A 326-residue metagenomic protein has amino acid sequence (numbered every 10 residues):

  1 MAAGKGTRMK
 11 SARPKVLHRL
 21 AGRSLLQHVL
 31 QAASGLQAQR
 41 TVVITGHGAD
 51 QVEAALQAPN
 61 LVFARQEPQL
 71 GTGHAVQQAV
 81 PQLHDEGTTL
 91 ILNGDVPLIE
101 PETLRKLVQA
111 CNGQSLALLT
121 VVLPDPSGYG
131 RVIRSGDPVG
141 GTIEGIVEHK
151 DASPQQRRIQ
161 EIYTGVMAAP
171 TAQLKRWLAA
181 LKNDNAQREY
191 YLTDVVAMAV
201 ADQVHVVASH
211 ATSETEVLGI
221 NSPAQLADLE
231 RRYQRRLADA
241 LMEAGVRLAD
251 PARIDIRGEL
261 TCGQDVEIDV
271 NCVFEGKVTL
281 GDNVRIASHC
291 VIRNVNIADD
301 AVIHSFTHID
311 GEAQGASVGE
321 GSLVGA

Functional and structural regions predicted by a protein language model:
M1-A3, R19, V29: A conserved hydrophobic helix/loop-capping motif in glycosyltransferases and polysaccharide synthases
M1-S11: N-terminal nucleotide-binding beta1-loop-alpha1 segment
A2, T45, N93, T120-V121: Short beta-strand/turn micro-motifs composed of small residues that flank or help shape donor/cofactor-binding pockets
R19, L98, A168, G219-I220: Short aromatic/basic micro-patch
R23-Q109: Conserved N-terminal catalytic core of the sugar/cofactor nucleotidyltransferase
A33, A38-T41, Q77-T88, D95 (+8 more regions): Catalytic cores of nucleotide-enabled group-transfer and carboxylate-activating enzymes in metabolic and assembly-line
D50, I99-A186, T193, Q203-V204: Conserved core of the sugar-phosphate nucleotidyltransferase
Q187-A326: Left-handed beta-helix
